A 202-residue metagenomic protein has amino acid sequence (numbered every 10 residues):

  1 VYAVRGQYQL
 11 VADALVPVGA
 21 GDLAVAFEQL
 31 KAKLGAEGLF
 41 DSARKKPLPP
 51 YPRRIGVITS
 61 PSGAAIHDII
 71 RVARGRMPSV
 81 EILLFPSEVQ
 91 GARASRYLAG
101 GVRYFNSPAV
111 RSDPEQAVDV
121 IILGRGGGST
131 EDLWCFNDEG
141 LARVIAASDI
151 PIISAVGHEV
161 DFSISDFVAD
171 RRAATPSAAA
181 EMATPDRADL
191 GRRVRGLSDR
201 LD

Functional and structural regions predicted by a protein language model:
V1-F85: Short, glycine/charged-enriched hinge/interface segments at domain edges or termini
I55-D202: Short glycine/threonine-rich loop/turn motifs
